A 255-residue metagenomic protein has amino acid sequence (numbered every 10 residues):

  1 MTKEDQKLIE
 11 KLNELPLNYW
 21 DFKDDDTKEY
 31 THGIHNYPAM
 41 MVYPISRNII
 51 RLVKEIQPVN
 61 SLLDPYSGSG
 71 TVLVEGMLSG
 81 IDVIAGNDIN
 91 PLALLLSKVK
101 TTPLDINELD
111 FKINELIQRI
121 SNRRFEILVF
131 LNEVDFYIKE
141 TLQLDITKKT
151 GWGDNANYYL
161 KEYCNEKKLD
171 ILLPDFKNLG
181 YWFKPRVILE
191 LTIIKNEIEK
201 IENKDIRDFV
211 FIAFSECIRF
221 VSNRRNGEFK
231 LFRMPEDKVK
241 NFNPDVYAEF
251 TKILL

Functional and structural regions predicted by a protein language model:
E4-P58, S79, V83-L255: Nucleic-acid modification enzymes, centered on SAM-dependent nucleic-acid methyltransferases
P58-G68: Conserved class I S-adenosyl-L-methionine
G70-V74: Glycine-rich SAM-binding Motif I of class I
